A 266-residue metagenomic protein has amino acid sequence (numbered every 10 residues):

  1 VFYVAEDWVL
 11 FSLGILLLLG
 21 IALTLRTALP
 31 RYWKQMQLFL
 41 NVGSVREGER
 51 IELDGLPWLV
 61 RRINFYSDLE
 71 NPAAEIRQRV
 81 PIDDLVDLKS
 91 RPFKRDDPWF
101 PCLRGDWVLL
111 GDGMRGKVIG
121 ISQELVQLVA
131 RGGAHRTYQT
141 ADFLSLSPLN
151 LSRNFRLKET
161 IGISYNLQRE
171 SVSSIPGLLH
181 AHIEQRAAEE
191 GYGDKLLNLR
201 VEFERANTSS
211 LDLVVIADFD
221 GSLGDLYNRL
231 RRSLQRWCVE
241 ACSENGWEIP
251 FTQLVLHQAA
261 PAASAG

Functional and structural regions predicted by a protein language model:
Y3-A22, T27-K34, L40-S44, L53-W58 (+2 more regions): Structured, soluble regulatory/oligomerization domains located on the cytosolic or IMS-facing side of membrane proteins
